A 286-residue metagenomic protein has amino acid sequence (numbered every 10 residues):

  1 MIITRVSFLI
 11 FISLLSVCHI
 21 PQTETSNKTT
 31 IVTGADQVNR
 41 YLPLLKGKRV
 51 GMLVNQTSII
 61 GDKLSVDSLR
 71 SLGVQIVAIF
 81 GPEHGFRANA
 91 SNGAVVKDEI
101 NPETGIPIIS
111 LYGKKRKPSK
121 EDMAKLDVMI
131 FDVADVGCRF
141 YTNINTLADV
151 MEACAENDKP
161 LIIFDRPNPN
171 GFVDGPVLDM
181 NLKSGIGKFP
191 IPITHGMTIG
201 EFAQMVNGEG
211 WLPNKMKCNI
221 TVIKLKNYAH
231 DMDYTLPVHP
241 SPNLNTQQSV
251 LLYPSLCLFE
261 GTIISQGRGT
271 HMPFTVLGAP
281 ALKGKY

Functional and structural regions predicted by a protein language model:
M1-K28: Bacterial Sec-dependent N-terminal signal peptides
N27, H84-G105: N-terminal beta-loop-helix "entrance" segment that forms/cooperates in small-molecule cofactor or anionic ligand
Q75-H84, F164: Short internal beta-strands
A88-G93, I162-K183: Glycine-rich, charge-decorated loop segments at or immediately adjacent to ligand/cofactor-binding or catalytic sites
K97-L126, C138: Glycine-rich oxoanion-binding loops at beta->alpha junctions
D135-L147: Glycine/threonine-rich flexible loop motifs
K183-P254: Conserved anion/nucleotide-ligand pocket segment
Q248-Y286: Internal helical hairpin/lid segments
